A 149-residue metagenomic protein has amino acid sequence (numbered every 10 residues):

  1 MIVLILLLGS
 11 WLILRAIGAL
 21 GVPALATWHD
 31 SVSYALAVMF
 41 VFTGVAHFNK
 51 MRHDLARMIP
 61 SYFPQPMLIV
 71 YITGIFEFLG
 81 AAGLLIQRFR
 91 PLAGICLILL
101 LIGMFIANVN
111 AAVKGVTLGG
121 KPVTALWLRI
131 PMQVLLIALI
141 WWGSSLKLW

Functional and structural regions predicted by a protein language model:
M1-W149: Membrane-interface extramembranous regions
